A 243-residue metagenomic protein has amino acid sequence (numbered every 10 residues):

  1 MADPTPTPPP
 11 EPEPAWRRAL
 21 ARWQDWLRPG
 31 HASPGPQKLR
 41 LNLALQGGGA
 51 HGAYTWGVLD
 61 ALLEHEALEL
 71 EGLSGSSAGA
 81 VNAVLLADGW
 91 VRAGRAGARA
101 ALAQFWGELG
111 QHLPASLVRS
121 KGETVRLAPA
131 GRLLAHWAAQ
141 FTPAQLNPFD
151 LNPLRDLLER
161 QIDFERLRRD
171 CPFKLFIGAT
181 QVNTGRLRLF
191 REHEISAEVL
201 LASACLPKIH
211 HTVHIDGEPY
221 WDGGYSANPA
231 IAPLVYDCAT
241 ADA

Functional and structural regions predicted by a protein language model:
P6-E11, I209: Intrinsically disordered, low-complexity segments enriched in proline/serine/threonine
P9-R22, W26, K38-A44, G49-N152 (+2 more regions): Patatin-like phospholipase
P34-G35, H65, F164-R169: Surface-exposed acidic, glycine-flexible loop patches that form ligand/cofactor-binding and adhesion interfaces
G35-L41, E64-L68, I209-P219: Glycine/charged-rich beta-loop-alpha catalytic/anionic-binding loops adjacent to active sites
L117-A243: Active-site-adjacent alpha/beta core region of enzyme catalytic domains
